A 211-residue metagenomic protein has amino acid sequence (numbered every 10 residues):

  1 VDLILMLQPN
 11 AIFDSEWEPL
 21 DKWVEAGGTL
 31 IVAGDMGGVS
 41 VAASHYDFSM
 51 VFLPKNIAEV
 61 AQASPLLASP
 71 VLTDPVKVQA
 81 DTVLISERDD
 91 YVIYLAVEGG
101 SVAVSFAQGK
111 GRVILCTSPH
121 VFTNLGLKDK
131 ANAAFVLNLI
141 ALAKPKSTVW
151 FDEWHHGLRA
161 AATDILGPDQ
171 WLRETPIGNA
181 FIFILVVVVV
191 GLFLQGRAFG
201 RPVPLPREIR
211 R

Functional and structural regions predicted by a protein language model:
V1-A26, H155-R211: Long alpha-helical segments found as membrane-embedded helices
M6-N10, A33-M36, P119, D152-H155: Structural motif
S15-E16, V41-A43, L125-G126, A161: Short glycine-/acidic-enriched loop or helix-start segments at secondary-structure transitions that form or flank
E16-P19, A42, N132-F135: Stable alpha-helical elements in mature extracytoplasmic
A26-G28, G111: A short helix->loop->beta-strand "cap" motif at the edges of active sites that frequently abuts
A33-V102: An acidic, glycine-rich "communication" segment
E87-G167: A glycine-centered loop/beta-turn motif at secondary-structure junctions
